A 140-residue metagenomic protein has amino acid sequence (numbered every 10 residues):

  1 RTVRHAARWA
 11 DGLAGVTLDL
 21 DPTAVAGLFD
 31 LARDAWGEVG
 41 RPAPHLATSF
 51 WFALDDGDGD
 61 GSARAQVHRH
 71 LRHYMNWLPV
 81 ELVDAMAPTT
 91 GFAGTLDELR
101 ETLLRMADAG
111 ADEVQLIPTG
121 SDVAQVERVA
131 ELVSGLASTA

Functional and structural regions predicted by a protein language model:
R1-A140: Active-site-adjacent structural elements that line small-molecule/cofactor binding pockets in enzymes
